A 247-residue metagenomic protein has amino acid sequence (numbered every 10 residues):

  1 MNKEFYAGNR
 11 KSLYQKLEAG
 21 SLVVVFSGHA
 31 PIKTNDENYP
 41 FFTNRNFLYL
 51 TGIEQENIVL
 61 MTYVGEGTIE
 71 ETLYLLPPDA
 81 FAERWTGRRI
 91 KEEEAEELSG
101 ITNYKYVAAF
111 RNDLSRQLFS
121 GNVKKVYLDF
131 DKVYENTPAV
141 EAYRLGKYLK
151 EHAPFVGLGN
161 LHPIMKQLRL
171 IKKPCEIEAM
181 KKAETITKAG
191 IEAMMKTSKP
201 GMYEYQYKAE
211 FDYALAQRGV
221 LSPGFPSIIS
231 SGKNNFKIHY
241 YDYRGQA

Functional and structural regions predicted by a protein language model:
M1-A189: A composition/biophysics-driven feature that prefers long, compositionally simple stretches
K3, E135, L170, T197-G201 (+2 more regions): Hydrophobic alpha-helical scaffolding
Y6, I53, E204, K208 (+3 more regions): Active-site-proximal structural scaffolding
G28-H29, Q206-D212, I228-N234: A glycine-rich phosphate-binding loop feature that marks nucleotide/adenosyl-phosphate handling sites
N35-D36, S222-N235: Short, basic/aromatic beta-hairpin or loop at an interaction surface
N44-N46, L215, K237-Y243: Glycine-rich, charged/polar anion/phosphate-binding loops that engage phosphate groups from diverse ligands
T51-E54, Y63, Y148, P223 (+1 more regions): Acidic/histidine-enriched ion/cofactor-binding microenvironments in catalytic or ligand-binding pockets
K172-L215, G219, F225: Active-site pocket-lining segments that scaffold enzyme catalytic pockets across diverse folds
